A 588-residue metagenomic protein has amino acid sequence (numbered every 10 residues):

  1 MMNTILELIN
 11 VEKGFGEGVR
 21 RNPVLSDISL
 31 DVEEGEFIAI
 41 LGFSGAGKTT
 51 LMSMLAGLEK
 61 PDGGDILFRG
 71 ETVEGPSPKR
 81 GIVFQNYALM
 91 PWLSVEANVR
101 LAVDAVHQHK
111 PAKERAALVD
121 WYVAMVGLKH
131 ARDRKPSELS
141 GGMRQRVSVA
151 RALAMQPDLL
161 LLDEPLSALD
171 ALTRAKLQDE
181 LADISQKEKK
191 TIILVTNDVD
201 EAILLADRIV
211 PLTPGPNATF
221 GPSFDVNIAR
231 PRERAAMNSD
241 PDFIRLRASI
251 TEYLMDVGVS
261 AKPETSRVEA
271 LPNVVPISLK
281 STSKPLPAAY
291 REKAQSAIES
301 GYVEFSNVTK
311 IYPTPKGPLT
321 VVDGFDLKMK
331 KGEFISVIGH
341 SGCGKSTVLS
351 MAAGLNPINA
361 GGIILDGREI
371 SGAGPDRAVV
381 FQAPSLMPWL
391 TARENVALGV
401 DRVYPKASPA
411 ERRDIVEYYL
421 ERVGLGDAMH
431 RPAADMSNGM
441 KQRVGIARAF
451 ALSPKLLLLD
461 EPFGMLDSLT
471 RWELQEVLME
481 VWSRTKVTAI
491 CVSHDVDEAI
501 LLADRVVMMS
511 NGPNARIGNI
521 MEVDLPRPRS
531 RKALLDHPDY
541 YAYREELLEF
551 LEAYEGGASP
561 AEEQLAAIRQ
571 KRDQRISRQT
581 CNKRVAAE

Functional and structural regions predicted by a protein language model:
M2-I5, G14-D27, A294-Y302, I311-G324 (+1 more regions): A short, flexible loop at the N-terminus of ABC-type nucleotide-binding domains that lies
L41-F43, I338-H340: The feature captures the beta-strand-to-loop junction immediately N-terminal to the Walker
A56, A353: Helix-to-loop junction immediately C-terminal to a conserved catalytic motif
G64-G75, G361-G372: Conserved ABC transporter NBD signature motif
F84, E96-D104, A116, R393-D401 (+2 more regions): Short helical segment in ABC ATPase nucleotide-binding domains corresponding to the A-loop/adjacent helical element
A112-A131, D183, P409-A428, E480: Conserved ABC ATPase "signature" region
R134, M155, R431, L452: Conserved signature/switch motifs of ABC ATPase nucleotide-binding domains
K135-L139, M143, P432-M436, M440: Conserved ABC ATPase signature
